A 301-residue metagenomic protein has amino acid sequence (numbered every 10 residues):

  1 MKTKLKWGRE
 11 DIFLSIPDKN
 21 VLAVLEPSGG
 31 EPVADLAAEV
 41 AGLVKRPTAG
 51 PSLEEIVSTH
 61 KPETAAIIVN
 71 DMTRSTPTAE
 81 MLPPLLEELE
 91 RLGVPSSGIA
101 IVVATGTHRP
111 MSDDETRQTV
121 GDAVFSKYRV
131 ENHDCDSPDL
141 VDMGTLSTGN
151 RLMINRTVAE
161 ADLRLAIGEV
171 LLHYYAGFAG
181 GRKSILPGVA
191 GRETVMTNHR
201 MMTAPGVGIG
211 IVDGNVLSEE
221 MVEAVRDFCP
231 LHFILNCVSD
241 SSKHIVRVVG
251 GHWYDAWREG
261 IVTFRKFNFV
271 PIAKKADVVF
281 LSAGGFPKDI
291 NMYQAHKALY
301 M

Functional and structural regions predicted by a protein language model:
M1-V44: N-terminal amphipathic/basic leader segments beginning at the initiator methionine
L14, A23-L25, T76-P77, A166-I167 (+4 more regions): Short helix/loop capping segments that flank catalytic or ligand/cofactor-binding pockets
T48-A66, R91-S97, C229, V270-D277: Glycine-rich phosphate/diphosphate-binding loops that line cofactor/substrate pockets in enzymes
T64-S75, A100-G106, V279-S282: Short glycine-rich or small-residue beta-strand-to-loop segments that form or flank ligand, phosphate, metal/Fe-S
S75-V94, A295-M301: Histidine-anchored nucleotide/phosphate-binding helix
M111-F178: An acidic, phosphate/nucleotide-engaging active-site surface
L146, I154-A159, L163-L235, S239-S241: Conserved phosphate- and dinucleotide-binding cores of soluble alpha/beta proteins, encompassing both enzyme active
G210-P287: Membrane-embedded hairpin module used as a gating/binding unit in multi-pass transport and secretion proteins
